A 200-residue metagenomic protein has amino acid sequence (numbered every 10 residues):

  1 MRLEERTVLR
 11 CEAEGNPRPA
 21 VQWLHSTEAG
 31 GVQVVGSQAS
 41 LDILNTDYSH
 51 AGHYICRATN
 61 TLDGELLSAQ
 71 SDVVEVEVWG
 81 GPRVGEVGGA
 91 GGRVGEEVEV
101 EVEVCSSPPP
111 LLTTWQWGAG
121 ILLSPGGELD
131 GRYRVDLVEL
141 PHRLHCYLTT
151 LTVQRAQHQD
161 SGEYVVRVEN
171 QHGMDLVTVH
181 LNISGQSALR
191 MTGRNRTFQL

Functional and structural regions predicted by a protein language model:
R2-R6, N16-R18, G36, T46-R57 (+5 more regions): Solvent-exposed loop/turn motifs of extracellular immunoglobulin-like beta-sandwich domains
L9, V21, G85, E99-E101 (+1 more regions): Hydrophobic beta-strand residues of extracellular immunoglobulin-like
G15-H25, S107-W117: Solvent-exposed loop segments of extracellular immunoglobulin-like
H25-I43, A119-P141, T150: Surface-exposed, flexible coil segments in extracellular/virion-facing regions
S40, L189-L200: Extracellular mucin-like/proteoglycan-style low-complexity regions
H53-G80, E163-Q186: Extracellular/luminal immunoglobulin-like beta-sandwich modules
G80-V87, A188-M191: Proline-enriched interdomain boundary motifs that mark the N-terminal boundary and often initiate the first structured
